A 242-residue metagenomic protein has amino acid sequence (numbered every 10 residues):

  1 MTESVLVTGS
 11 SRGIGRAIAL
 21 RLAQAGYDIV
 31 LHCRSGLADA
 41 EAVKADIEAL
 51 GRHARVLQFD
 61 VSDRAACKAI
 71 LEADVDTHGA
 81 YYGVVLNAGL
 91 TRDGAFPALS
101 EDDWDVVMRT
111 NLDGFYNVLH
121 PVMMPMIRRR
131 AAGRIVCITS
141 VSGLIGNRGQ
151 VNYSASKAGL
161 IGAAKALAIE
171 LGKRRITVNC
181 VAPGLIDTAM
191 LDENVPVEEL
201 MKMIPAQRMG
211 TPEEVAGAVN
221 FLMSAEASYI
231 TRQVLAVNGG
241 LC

Functional and structural regions predicted by a protein language model:
S11-R12: Conserved glycine-rich cofactor-binding loop
Y27-E41: Conserved glycine-rich Rossmann-like NAD(P)H-binding loop of the short-chain dehydrogenase/reductase
A95-F96, S100-M108, L200: Substrate-binding pocket helix/loop in short-chain dehydrogenase/reductase
L119, S156, A164: Active-site helix of classical SDR
M124, I169-K173, S228: Alpha-helical segment proximal to the catalytic Tyr-Lys
S140: Residue(s) in the substrate-gating loop at a strand-loop-helix junction that position the organic substrate next
I176, M209-V237: C-terminal substrate-recognition "lid" of short-chain dehydrogenase/reductases
